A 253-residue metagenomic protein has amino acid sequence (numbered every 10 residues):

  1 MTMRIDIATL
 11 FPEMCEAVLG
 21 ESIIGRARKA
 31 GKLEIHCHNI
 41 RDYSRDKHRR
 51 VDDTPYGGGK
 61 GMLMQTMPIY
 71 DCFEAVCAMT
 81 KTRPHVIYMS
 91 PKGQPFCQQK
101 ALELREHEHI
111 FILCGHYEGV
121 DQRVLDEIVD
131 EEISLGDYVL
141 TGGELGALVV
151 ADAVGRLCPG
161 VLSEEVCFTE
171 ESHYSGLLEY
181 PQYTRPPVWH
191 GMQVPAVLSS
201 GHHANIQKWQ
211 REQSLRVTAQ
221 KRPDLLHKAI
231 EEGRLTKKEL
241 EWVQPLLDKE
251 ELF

Functional and structural regions predicted by a protein language model:
T2, P186-F253: SAM-dependent methyltransferases
T2-D42: Glycine-rich, flexible N-terminal cofactor/catalytic loop recognition
D6-A8, H36-H38, I87, I110-F111 (+1 more regions): Hydrophobic/aromatic beta-strand patches that form the interior of the parallel beta-sheet core in alpha/beta enzyme
C37-G58: Short, surface-exposed acidic-centric catalytic microdomains
V51-C72: Short, structured active-site "lid" loops
Q65-H116, Q122, P159: S-adenosyl-L-methionine/SAH cofactor-binding core of RNA-modifying enzymes
V124-E171: Structured adenosyl-cofactor binding patch, chiefly the S-adenosyl-L-methionine
L145, L157-V197: Internal, active-site/partner-interface "lid" segment
